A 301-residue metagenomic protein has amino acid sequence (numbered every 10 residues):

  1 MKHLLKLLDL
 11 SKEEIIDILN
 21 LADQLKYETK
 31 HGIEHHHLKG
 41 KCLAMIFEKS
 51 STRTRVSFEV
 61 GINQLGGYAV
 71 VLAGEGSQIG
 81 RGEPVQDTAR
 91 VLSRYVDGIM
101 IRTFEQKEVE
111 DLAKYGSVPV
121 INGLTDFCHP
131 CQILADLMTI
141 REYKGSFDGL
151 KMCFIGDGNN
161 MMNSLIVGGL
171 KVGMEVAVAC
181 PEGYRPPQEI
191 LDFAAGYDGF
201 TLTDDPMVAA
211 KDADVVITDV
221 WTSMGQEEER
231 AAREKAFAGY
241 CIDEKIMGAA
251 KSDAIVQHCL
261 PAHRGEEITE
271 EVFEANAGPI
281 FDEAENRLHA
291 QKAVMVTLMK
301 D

Functional and structural regions predicted by a protein language model:
M1-V56, V60: Positively charged, low-complexity intrinsically disordered leader regions
C42-L43, F47-Y95: Active-site cofactor/substrate anionic-group-binding motifs, chiefly glycine- and Lys/Arg-rich phosphate-binding loops
E48-V60, Y143-T218: Glycine-rich phosphate/diphosphate-binding loop of Rossmann-like nucleotide-binding domains
L92, L112, V208-A209: Structural alpha-helical scaffold elements that stabilize or flank donor/cofactor-binding regions in carbohydrate
D97-G168, H258: Anion-binding alpha/beta catalytic cores of soluble intermediary-metabolism enzymes, centered on
A195-E271: Rossmann-like adenosine-cofactor binding region
D253-A254, L260-D301: Adenosine-phosphate binding glycine-rich loop
